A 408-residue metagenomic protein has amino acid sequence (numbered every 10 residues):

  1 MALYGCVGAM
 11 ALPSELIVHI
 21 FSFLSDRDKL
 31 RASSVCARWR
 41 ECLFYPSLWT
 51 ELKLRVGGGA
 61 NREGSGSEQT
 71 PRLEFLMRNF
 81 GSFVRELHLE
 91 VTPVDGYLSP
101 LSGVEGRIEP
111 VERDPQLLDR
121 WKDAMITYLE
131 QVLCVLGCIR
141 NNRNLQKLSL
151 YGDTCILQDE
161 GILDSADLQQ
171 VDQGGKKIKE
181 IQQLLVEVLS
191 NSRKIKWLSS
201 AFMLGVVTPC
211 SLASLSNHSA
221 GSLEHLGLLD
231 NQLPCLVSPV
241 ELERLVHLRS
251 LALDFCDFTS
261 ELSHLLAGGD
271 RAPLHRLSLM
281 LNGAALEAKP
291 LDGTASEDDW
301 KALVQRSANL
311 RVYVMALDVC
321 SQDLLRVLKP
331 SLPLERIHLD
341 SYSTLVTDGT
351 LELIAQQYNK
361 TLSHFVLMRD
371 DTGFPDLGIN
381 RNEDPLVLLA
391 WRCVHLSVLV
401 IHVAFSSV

Functional and structural regions predicted by a protein language model:
M1-V408: The conserved beta-strand core of Leucine-Rich Repeat
